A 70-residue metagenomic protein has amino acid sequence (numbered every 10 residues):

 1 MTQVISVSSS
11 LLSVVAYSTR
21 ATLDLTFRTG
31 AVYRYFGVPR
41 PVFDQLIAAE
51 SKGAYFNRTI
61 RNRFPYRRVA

Functional and structural regions predicted by a protein language model:
M1-A70: Acidic/histidine-enriched, beta-strand-rich ligand/metal-binding domains
